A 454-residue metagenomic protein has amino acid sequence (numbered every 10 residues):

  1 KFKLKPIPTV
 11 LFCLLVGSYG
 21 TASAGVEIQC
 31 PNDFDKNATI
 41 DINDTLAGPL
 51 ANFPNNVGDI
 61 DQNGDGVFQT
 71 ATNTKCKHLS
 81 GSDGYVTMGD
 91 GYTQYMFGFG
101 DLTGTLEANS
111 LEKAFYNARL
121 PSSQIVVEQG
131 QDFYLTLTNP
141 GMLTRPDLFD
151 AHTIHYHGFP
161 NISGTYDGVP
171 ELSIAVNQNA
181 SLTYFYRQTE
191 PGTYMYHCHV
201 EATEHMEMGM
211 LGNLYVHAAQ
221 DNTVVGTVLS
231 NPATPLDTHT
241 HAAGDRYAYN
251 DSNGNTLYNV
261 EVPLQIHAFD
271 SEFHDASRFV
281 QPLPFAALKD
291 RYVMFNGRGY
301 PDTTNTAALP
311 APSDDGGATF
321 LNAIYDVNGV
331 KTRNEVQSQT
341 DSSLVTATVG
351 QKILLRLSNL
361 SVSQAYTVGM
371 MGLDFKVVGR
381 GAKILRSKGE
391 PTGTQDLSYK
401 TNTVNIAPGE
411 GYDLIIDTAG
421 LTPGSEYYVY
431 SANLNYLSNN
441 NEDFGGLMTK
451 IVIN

Functional and structural regions predicted by a protein language model:
F2-S23: Gram-negative bacterial Sec-dependent N-terminal signal peptides
S23-N454: Copper-binding active sites and cupredoxin-like electron-transfer domains, recognizing His/Cys-rich ligand loops
